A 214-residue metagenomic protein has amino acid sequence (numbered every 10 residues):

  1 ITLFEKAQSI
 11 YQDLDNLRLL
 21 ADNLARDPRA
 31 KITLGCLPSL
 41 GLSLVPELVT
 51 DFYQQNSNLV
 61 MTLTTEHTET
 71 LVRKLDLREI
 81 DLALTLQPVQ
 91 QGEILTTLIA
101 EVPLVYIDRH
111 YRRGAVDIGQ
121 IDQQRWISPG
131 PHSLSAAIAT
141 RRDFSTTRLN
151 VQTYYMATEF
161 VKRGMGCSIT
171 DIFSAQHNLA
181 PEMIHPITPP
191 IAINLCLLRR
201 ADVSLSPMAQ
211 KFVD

Functional and structural regions predicted by a protein language model:
I1-N23: Alpha-helical "hinge/linker" immediately C-terminal to small N-terminal DNA-binding modules
T2-K6, L44, L48, I138 (+1 more regions): Short amphipathic alpha-helical coupling segments at ligand-binding clamshell hinges and other catalytic/signaling
L19, R29-Q91, V151: Central regulatory/effector-binding core of bacterial HTH transcription factors
A25-R26, Q91-G130: Flexible hinge/capping segments at coil-to-helix
H67-V72, D76-I80, L86, H132-H185: Hydrophobic hinge/microswitch elements
Q91-L98, V102, M156-S204: Beta-alpha-beta core module
H110-I118, P190-I191, D202-M208: Short helix-loop capping/hinge motifs at secondary-structure junctions, enriched in acidic/polar residues
I118-T146, Y154, L205-A209, V213: Secondary-structure junction motif
